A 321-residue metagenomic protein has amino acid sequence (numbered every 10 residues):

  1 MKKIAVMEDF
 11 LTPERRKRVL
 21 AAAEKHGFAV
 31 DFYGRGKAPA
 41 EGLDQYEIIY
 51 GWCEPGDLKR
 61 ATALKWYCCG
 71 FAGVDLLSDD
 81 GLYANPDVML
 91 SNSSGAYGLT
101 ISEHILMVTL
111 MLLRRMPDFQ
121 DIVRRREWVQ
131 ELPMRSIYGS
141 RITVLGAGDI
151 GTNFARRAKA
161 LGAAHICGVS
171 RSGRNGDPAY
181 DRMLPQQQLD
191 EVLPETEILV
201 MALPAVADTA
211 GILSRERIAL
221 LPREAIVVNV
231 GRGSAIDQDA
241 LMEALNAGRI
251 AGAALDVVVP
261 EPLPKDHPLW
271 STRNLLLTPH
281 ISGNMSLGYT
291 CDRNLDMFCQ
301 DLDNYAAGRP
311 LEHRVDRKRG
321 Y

Functional and structural regions predicted by a protein language model:
M1-I48: N-terminal glycine-/charge-rich "phosphate-binding" loop or analogous flexible N-terminal tail
Q45-Q120, M134: Phosphate/diphosphate ligand-binding glycine-rich loop within oxidoreductases
Y83-A96, R223-I226, E243-V259, W270-G283: Rossmann-fold dehydrogenase core element
M89, Q120-N153: Glycine-rich NAD(P)-binding loop of Rossmann-like domains
S91-I101, E261-Y321: C-terminal helix-to-coil terminal segments
S102-D118, A160-L161, D296-R309: Oxidoreductase and adenylate-handling cofactor-binding alpha/beta cores
L161-A179: NAD(P)-binding Rossmann-fold cofactor-contacting core
G173-P268: Rossmann-like adenosine-cofactor binding region
